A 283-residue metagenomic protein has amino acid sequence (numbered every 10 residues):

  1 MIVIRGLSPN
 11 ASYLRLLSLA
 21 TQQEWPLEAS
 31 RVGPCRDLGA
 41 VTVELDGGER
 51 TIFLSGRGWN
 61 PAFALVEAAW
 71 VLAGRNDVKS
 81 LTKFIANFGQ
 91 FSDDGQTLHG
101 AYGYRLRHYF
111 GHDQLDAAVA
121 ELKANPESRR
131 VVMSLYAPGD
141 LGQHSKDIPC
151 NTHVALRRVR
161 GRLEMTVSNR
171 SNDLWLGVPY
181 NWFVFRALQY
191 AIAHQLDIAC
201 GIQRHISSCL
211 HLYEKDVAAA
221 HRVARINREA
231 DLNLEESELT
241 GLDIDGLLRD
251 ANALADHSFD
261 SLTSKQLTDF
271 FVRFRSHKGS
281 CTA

Functional and structural regions predicted by a protein language model:
M1-A283: Terminal, non-catalytic protein-protein interaction segments that mediate quaternary/complex assembly
